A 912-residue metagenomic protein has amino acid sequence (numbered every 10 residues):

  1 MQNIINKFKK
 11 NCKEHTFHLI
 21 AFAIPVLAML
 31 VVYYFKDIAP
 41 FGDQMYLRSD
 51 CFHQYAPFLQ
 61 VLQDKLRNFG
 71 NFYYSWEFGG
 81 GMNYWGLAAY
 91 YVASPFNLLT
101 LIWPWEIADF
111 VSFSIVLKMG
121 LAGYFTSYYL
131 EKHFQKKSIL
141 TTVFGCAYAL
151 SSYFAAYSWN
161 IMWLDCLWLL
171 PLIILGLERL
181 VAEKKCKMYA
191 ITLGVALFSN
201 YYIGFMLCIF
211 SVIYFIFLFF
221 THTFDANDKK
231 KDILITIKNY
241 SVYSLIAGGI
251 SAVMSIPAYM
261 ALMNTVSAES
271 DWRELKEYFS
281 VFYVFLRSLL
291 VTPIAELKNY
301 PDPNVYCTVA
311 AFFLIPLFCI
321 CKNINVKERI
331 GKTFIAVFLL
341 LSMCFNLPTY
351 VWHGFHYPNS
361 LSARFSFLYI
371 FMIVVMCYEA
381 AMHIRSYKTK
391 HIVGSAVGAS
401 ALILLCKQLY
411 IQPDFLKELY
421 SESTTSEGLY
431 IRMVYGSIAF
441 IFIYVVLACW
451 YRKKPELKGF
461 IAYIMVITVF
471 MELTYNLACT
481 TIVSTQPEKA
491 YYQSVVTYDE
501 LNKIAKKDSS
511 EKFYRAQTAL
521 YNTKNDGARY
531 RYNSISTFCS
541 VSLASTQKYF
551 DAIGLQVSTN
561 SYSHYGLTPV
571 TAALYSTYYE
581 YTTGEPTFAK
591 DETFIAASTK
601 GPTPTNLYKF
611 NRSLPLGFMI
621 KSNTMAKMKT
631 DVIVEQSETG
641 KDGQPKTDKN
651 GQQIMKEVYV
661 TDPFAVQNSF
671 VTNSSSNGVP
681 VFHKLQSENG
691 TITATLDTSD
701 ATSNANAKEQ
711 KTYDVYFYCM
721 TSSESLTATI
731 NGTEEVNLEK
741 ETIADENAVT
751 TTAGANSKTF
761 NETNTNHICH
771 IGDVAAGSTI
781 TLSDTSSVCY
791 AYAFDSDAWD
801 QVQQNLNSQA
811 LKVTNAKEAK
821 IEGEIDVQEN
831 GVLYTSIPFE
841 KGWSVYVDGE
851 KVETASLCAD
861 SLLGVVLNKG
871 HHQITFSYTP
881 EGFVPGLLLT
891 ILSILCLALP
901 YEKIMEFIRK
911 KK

Functional and structural regions predicted by a protein language model:
M1-I38, I235, N239, E456-M465 (+1 more regions): Start-transfer (signal-anchor) and selected internal transmembrane alpha helices of multi-pass inner/ER membrane
V26-T126, C146-L167, M206, L262-S267 (+3 more regions): Membrane-interface coil-to-helix junctions
M29, V116-Y129, H133, S138-T223 (+3 more regions): Membrane-embedded helix bundles of polyisoprenyl
S49-L62, P95, T236-K322, F345-H353 (+5 more regions): Periplasmic/ER-lumenal interhelical loops and adjacent helix-loop junctions in multi-pass membrane proteins
F58, S669-K912: Active-site-proximal, structured, solvent-exposed surfaces of multi-pass membrane proteins that position macromolecular
G86, I467-Y492, K503-Y575, L614 (+5 more regions): Extracytoplasmic/lumenal acceptor-recognition loop(s) of multi-pass membrane glycoenzymes
K184, I203, I330-Y350, H356-T497 (+1 more regions): Contiguous transmembrane helix-bundle modules in multi-pass membrane proteins
D225-K238, L317-P348, H391-I392: Membrane-interface helix-loop-helix junctions at transmembrane boundaries of multi-pass membrane enzymes, predominantly
